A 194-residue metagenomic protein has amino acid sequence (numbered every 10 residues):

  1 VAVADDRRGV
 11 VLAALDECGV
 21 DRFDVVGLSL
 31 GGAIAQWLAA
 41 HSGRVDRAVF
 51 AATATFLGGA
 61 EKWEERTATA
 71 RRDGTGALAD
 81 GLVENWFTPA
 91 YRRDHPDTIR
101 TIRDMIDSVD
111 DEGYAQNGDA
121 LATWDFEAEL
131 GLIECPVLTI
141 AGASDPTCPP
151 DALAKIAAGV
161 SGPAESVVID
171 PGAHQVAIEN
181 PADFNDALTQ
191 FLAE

Functional and structural regions predicted by a protein language model:
V1-V26, D186: Active-site loop/oxyanion-hole signature of alpha/beta-hydrolase fold enzymes
G27, G31-G32: Catalytic nucleophile loop
A33-A79, W86: Flexible "cap/lid" loop of the alpha/beta hydrolase fold
G58-E61, D73-L132: Conserved alpha/beta-hydrolase catalytic His-Asp/Glu region
I133, T139-A141, D145: Short beta-strand/loop motif that positions the catalytic acidic residue of the alpha/beta-hydrolase fold
P146-A152: Conserved alpha/beta-hydrolase "acid-adjacent" motif
A154, A158-Q175: Catalytic histidine neighborhood in serine/cysteine hydrolases with alpha/beta-hydrolase-type architecture
G172-N185: Catalytic histidine-centered segment of alpha/beta-hydrolase-like enzymes
